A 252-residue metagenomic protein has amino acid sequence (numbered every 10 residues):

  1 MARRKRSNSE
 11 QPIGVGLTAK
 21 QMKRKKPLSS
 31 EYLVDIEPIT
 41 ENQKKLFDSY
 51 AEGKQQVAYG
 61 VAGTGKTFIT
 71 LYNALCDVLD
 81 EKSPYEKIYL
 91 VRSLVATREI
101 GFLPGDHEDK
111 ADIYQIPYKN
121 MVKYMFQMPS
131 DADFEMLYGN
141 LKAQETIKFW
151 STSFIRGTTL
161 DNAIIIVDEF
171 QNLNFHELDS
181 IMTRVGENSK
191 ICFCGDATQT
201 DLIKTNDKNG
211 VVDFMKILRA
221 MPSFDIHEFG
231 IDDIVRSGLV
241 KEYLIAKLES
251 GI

Functional and structural regions predicted by a protein language model:
A2-R4, P12-L17, M22-K26, V34 (+2 more regions): Conserved helicase motor core of SF1/SF2 NTP-dependent helicases
I39-E41: Short coil-to-beta microelement around the adenine-binding A-loop and adjacent beta1/P-loop entry of ABC ATPase
